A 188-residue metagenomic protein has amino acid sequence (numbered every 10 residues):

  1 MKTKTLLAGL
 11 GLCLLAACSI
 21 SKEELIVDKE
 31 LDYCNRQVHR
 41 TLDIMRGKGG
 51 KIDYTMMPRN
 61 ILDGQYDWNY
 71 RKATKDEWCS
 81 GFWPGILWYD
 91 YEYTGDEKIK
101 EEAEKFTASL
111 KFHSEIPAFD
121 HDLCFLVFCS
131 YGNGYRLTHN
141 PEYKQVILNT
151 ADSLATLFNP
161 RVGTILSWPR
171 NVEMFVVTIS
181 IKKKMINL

Functional and structural regions predicted by a protein language model:
M1-L25: Bacterial Sec-dependent N-terminal signal peptides
S21-L188: Glycan-recognition and catalytic cores of secretory/periplasmic carbohydrate-active enzymes
